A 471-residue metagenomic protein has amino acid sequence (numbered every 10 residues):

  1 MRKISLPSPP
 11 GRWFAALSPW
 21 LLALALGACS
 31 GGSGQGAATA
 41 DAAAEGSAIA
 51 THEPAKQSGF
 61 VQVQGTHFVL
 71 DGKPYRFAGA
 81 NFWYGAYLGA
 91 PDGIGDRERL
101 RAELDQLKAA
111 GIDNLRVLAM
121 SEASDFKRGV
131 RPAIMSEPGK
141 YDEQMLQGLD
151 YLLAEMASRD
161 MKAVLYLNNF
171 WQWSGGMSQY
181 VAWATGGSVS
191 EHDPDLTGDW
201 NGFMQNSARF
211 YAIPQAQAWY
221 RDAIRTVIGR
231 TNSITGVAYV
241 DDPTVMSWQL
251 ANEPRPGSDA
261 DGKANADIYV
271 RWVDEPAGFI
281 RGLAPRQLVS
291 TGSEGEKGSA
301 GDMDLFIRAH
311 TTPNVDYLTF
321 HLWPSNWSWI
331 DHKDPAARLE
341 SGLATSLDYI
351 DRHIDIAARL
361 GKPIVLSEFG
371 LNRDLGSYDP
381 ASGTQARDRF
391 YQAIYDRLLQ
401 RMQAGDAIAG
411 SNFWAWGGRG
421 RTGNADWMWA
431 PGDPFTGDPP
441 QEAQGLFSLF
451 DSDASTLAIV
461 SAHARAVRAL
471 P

Functional and structural regions predicted by a protein language model:
K3-W20: Bacterial N-terminal signal peptides that target proteins for export
G27-A28: C-terminal motif of bacterial Sec signal peptides marking the signal peptidase cleavage site
G31-A42: Bacterial Sec signal peptide processing site at the extreme N-terminus
A40-A42, A50, P471: Intrinsically disordered, low-complexity segments enriched in small/polar and acidic residues
A48-S58: N-terminal module-boundary/linker segments of secreted carbohydrate-active enzymes
K56-I330, R338-P363, F369-D396, R401-L470: Active-site mouth of glycoside hydrolases
